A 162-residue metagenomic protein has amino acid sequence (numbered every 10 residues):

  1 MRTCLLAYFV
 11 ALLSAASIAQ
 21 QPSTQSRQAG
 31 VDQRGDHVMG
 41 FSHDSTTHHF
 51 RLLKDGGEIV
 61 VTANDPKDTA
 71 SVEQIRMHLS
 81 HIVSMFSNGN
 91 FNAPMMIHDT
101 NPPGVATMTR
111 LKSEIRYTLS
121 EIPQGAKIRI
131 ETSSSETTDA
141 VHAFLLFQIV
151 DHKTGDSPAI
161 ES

Functional and structural regions predicted by a protein language model:
M1: NAD-dependent ADP-ribosyltransferases
C4-A16: Bacterial N-terminal signal peptides
A19-S162: Intrinsically disordered, low-complexity terminal tails/loops enriched in metal-binding residues
